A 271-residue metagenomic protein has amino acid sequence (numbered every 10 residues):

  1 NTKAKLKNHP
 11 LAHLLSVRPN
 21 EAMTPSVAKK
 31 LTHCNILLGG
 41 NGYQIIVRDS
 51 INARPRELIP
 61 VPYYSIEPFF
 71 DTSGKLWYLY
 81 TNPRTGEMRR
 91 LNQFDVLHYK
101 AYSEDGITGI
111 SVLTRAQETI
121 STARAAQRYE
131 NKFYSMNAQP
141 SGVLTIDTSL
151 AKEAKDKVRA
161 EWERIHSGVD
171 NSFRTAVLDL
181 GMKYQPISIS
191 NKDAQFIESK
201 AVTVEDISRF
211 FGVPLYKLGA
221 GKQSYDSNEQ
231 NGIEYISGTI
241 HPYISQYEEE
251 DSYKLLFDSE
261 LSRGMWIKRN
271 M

Functional and structural regions predicted by a protein language model:
N1-F196, V202, D206-R209, V213 (+1 more regions): Structured, contiguous alpha/beta core segments that scaffold functional sites
N137-Q139, A220, S262-G264: Short Gly/Ser/Thr- and Asp/Glu-enriched loop/turn motifs at secondary-structure junctions
Q185-L261: A beta-strand-loop signature enriched in Asp, Gly, Thr, and Trp that corresponds to the sialidase/neuraminidase Asp-box
E260, G264-M271: Basic, alpha-helical terminal appendages of large translation-related enzymes
